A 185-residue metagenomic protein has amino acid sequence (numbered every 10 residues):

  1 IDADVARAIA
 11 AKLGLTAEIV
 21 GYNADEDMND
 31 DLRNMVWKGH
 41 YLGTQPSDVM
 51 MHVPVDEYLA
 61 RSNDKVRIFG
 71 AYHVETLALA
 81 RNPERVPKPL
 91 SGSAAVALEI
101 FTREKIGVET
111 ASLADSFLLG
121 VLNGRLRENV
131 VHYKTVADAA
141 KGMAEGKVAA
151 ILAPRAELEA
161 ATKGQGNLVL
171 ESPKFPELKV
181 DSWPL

Functional and structural regions predicted by a protein language model:
D4, K12-G14, P46, N63 (+6 more regions): Extracytoplasmic
R7, A11-T16, V20-Y22, R85 (+3 more regions): Ligand-binding cleft/hinge of the Venus flytrap
I9, V36, G142-A144: Hydrophobic residues within well-ordered alpha-helices
V20-A24, G39-E57, S112, V136 (+2 more regions): Beta->alpha turn/N-cap motifs
V20-A97: Acidic, polar ligand-binding/catalytic clefts
D31-L32, T135-A139: Short acidic active-site motifs
H73-A80, V86-P87, K163-L185: Periplasmic-binding protein-like
